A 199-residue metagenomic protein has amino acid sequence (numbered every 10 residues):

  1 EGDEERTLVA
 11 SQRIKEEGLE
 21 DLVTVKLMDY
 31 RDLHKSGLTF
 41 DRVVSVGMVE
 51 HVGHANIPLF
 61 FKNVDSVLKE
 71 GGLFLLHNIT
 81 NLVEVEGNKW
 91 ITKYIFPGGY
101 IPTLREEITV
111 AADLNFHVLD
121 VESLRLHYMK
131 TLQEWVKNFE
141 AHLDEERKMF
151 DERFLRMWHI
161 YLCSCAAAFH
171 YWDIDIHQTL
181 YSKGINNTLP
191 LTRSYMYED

Functional and structural regions predicted by a protein language model:
E1-L33: Class I SAM-dependent methyltransferase SAM/SAH-binding core
L19, L38, Y181: ATP-dependent adenylate-handling active sites, centered on carboxylate activation for C-N bond formation
R31-V43: A short acidic, Gly/Pro-enriched loop at the edge of an enzyme's catalytic core that lines a small-molecule cofactor
T39, F60, L76-N78, E84: Serine-hydrolase catalytic core recognition
V44-V49: A conserved beta-strand element that flanks and buttresses the S-adenosyl-L-methionine
P58-L73: A short glycine-rich, Lys/Arg-flanked "PGG" loop and its adjoining helix->strand segment in the class I
I79-L189, M196-D199: Substrate-binding/catalytic lobe of Class I Rossmann-like enzymes that use SAM or dcSAM, i.e., the mid-to-C-terminal
